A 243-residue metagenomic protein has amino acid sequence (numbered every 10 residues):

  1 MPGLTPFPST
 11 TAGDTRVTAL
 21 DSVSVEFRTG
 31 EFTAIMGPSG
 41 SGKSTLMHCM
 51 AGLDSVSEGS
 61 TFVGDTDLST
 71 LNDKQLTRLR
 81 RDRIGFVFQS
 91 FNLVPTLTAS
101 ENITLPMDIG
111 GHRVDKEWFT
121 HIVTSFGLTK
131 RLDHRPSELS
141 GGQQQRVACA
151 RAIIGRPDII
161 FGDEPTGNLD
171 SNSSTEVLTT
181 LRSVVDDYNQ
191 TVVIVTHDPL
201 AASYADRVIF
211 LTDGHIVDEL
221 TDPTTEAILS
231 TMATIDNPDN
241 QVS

Functional and structural regions predicted by a protein language model:
P2-A205, L211: ABC family nucleotide-binding domain
H215-D239: Conserved beta-strand-loop-alpha-helix hinge in the C-terminal portion of ABC ATPase nucleotide-binding domains
